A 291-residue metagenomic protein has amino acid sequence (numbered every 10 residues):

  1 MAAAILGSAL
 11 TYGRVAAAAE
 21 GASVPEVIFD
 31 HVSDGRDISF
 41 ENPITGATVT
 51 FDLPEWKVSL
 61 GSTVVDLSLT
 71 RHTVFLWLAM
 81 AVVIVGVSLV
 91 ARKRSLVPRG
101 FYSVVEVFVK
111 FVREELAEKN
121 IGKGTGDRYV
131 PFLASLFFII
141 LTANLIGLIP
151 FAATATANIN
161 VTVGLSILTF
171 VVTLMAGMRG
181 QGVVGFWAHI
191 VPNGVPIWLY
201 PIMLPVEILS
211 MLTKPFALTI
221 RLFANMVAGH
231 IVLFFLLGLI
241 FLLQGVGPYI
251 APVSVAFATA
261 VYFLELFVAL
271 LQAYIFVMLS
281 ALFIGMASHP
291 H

Functional and structural regions predicted by a protein language model:
M1-Y102, E106: Perimembrane topogenic segments of multi-pass inner/organellar membrane proteins
I5, F75-V87, R128-L145, V161-T173 (+2 more regions): Hydrophobic alpha-helical transmembrane segments of multi-pass integral membrane proteins
A9-V15, G86-V90, L141-A152, G229-P248: Juxtamembrane "helix exit" motif at the C-terminal ends of alpha-helical transmembrane segments in multi-pass membrane
V64, F108, G147, I167 (+2 more regions): Residue-level signature of catalytic and energy-coupling elements of molecular machines, predominantly ATP/GTP-dependent
V85-A117, V172-W187, L279, H291: Juxtamembrane interface elements at the cytosolic ends of transmembrane helices in multi-pass membrane proteins
A91-L133, P196-P205, F216: Membrane-interface amphipathic helices and adjacent TM-edge segments
E115-P196: Non-cytosolic segments of integral membrane proteins
G164, V172-M278, L282-H291: Hydrophobic alpha-helical transmembrane segments and adjacent short intramembrane/lumenal linkers of inner/organellar
